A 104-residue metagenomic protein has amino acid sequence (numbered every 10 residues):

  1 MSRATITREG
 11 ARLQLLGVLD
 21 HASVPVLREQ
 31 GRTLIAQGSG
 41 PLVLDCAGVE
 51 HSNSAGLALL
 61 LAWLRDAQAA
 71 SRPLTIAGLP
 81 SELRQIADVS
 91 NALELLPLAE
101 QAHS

Functional and structural regions predicted by a protein language model:
M1-A55, L61-S104: STAS-like cytosolic regulatory interaction modules
